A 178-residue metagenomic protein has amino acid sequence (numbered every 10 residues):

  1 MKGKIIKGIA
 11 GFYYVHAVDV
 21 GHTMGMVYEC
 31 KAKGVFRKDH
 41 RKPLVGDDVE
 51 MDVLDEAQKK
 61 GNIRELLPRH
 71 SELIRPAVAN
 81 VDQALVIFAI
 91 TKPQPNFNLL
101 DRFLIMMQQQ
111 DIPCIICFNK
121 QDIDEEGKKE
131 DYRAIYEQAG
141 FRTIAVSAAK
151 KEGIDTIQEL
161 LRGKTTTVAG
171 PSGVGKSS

Functional and structural regions predicted by a protein language model:
M1-P95: N-terminal accessory targeting/assembly segments
K7-I9, A57, N80, Q108-Q110 (+2 more regions): Short flexible coil/turn linkers enriched for glycine and charged/polar residues that connect secondary-structure
G46, M107, N119: Residue-level signal for inorganic ion chemistry
I74, N96-F97, E125-E130: Conserved ATPase-coupling elements of RecA-like P-loop NTPase cores
V81-F88, Q110-N119, G140-V146: Conserved beta-strand/loop subsegment of P-loop NTPase cores
N98-Q108: Histidine-anchored nucleotide/phosphate-binding helix
D122-V174: Canonical P-loop GTPase G-domain recognition
S177-S178: Conserved Walker
